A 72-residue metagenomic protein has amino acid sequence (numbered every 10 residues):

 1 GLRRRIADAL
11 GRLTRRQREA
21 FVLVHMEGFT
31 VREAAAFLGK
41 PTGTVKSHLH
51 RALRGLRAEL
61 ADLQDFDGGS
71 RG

Functional and structural regions predicted by a protein language model:
G1-G11: Acidic, proline/glycine-rich intrinsically disordered inter-domain spacer in sigma factors
I6, Q17, R32, L38-D62: DNA-recognition helix of helix-turn-helix
L10-R18: Short helix-coil-helix linker/hinge
G11, H25, R57: Short, locally clustered residues in the helix-turn-helix/winged-helix DNA-binding domain
A20-V24: A short pre-motif secondary-structure segment
G28-F29: Residue-level signal for the short linker/turn that defines the boundary of a DNA-recognition helix
D65-G72: Intrinsically disordered, low-complexity basic tails/linkers immediately adjacent to helix-turn-helix/homeobox/MYB/SANT
